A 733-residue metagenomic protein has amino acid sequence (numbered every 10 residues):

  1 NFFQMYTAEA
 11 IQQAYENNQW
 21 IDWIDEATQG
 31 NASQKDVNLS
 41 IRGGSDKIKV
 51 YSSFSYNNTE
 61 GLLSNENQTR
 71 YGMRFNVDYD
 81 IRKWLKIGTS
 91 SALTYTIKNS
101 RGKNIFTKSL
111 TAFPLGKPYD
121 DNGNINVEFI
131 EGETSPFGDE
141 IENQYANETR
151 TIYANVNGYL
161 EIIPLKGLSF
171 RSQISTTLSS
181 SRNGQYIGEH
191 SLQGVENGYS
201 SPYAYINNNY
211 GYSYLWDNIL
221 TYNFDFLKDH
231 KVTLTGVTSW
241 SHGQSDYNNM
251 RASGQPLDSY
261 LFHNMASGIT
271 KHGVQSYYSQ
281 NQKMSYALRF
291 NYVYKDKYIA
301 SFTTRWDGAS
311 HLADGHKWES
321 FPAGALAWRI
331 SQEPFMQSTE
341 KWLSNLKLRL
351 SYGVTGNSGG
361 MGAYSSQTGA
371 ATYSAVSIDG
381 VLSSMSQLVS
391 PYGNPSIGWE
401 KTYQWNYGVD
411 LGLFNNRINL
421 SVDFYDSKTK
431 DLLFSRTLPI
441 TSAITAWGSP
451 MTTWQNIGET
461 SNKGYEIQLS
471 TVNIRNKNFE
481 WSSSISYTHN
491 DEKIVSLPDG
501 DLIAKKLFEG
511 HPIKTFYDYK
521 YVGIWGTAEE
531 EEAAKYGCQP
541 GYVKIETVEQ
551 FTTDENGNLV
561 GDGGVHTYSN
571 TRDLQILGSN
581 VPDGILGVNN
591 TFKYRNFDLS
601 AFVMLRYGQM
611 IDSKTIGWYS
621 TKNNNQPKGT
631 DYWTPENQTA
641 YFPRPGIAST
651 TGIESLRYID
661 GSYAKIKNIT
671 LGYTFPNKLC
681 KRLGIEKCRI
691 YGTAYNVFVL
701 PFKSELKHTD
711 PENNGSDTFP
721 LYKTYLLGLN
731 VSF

Functional and structural regions predicted by a protein language model:
N1-S64, K103-I105, E140-E148, E161-I163 (+1 more regions): Residues embedded in well-ordered regular secondary structure
F2-Y6, A10-Y15, I378-S390, Y425-I457 (+5 more regions): Surface-exposed, extracytoplasmic segments of Gram-negative outer-membrane nutrient-acquisition systems
E16-I24, H272, Y568-R572: Short Pro/Gly-enriched beta-strand edge/turn motifs at strand-loop
D36-N58, L62, R74-D80, G88-S90 (+5 more regions): Predominantly transmembrane beta-strands of Gram-negative outer membrane beta-barrel pores used for transport
S52, T111-F113: Intrinsically disordered, low-complexity polar segments
R70, N76-L85, S90-Y95, I105 (+5 more regions): Extracellular/periplasmic, surface-exposed regions of secreted and cell-surface proteins
N99, R182, M610-K614: A short, polar/proline- and glycine-enriched secondary-structure boundary/capping micro-motif
N122-N126, K228, G557, G563-V565: Detector for glycine-centered tight turns/loop "hinges" at secondary-structure junctions
